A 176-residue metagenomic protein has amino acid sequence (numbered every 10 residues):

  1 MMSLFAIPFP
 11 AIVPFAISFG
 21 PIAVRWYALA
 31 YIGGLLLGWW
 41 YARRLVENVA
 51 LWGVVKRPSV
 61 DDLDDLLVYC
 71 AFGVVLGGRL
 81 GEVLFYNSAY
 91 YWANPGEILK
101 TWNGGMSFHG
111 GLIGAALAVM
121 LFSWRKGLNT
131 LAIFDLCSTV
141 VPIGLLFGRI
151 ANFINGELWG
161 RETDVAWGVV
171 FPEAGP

Functional and structural regions predicted by a protein language model:
M1-P176: Hydrophobic, membrane-interfacing alpha helices
